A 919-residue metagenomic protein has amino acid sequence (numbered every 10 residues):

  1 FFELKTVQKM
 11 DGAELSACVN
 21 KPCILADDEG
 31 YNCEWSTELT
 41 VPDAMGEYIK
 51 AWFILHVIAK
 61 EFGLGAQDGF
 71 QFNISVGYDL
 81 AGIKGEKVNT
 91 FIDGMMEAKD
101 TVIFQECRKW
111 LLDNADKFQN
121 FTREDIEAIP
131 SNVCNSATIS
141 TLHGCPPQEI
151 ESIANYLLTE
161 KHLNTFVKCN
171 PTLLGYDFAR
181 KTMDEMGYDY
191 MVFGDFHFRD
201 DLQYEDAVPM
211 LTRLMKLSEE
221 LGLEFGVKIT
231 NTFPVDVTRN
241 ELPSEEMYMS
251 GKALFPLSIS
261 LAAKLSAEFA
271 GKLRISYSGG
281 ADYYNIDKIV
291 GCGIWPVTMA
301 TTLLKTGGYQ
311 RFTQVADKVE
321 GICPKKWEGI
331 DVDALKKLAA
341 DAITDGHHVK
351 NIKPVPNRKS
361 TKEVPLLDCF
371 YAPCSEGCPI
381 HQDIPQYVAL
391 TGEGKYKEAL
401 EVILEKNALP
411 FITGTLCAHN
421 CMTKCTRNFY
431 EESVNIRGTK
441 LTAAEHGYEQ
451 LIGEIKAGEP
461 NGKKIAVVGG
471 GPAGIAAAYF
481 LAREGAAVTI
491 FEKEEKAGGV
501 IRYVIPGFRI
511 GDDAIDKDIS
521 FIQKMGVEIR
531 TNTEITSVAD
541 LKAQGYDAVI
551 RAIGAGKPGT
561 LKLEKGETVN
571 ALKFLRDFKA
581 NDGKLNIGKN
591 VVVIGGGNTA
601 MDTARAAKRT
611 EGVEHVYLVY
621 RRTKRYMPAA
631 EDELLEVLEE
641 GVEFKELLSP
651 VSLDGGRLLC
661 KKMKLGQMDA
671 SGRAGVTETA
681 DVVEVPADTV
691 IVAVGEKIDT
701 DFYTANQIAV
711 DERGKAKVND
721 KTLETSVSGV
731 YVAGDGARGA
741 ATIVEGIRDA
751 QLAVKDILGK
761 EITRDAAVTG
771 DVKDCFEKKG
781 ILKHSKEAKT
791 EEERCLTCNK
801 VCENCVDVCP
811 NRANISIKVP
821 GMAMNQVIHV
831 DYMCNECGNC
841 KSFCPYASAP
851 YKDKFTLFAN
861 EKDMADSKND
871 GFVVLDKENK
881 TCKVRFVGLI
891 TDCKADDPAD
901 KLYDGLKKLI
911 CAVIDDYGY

Functional and structural regions predicted by a protein language model:
F1-L223, N231-D236: Active-site entrance/lid segments in N-terminal catalytic domains of soluble metabolic enzymes
F2-G12, P171, K288-V315: Glycine-rich phosphate-binding active-site loops on the catalytic face of alpha/beta enzymes
G12-N32, L304-E328: C-terminal helical cap(s) of enzyme catalytic domains, especially alpha/beta-barrels
G175-G271, T306-P324, K565-G566: Glycine/Thr-rich beta-alpha phosphate-binding loop at enzyme active sites
A372-E393, G414-A444, T489, K496 (+3 more regions): Iron-sulfur cluster-binding cysteine motifs and their immediate structural context in ferredoxin-like electron-transfer
A443-E459, K517-S537, P558-E611, D711-K721 (+1 more regions): Glycine-rich dinucleotide-binding loop and its adjacent helix/turn
G566-K589, M668-A740: FAD-site-proximal beta/loop scaffold in flavoenzymes
A733-E761: A conserved FAD-binding loop/helix module that cradles the flavin
